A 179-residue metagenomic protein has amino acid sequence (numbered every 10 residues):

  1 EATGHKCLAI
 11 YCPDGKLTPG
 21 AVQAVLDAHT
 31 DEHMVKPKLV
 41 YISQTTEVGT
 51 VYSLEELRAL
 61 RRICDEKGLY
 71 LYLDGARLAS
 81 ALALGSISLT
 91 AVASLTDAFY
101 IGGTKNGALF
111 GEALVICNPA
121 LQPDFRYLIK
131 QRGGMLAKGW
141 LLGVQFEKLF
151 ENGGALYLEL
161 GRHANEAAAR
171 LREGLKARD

Functional and structural regions predicted by a protein language model:
E1-D179: Conserved PLP-enzyme active-site core in the AAT-like
